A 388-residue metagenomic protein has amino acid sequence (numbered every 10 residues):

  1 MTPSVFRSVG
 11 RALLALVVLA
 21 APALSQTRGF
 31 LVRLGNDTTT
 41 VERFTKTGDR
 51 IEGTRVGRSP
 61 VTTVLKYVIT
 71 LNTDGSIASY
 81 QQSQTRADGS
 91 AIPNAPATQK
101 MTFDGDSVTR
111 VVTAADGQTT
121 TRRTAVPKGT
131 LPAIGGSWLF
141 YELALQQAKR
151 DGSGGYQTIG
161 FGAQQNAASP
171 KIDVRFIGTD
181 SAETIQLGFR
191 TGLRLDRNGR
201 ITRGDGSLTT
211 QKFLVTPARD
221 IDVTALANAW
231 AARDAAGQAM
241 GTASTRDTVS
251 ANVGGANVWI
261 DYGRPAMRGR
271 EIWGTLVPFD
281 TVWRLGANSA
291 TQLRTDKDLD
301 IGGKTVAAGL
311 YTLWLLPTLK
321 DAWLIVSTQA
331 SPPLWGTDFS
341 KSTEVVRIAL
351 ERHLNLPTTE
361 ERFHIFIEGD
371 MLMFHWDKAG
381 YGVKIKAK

Functional and structural regions predicted by a protein language model:
T2-L13: Bacterial N-terminal signal peptides that target proteins for export
A21-S25: Sec/Tat signal peptide C-region and signal peptidase I cleavage site
Q26-G29, A232-G254, N288-D298: Short acidic, Pro/Gly- and aromatic-enriched capping/linker segments at domain boundaries
D37, N94-G188: Solvent-exposed helix/loop surface patches that form functional interfaces
D37-V41, V61-Y67, I92-T98, S169 (+3 more regions): Short, surface-exposed coil-to-beta transition loops
R43-S79, R268-L285: N-terminal, post-signal-peptide region of Sec/Tat-exported proteins
T62-S137, L193, T202-D205, T210-A229 (+1 more regions): Contiguous hydrophobic, core-forming segments of folded domains
A239, D261-A308, W314-K388: Extended, well-structured beta-strand/loop surface patches that form recognition or cofactor-anchoring regions within
